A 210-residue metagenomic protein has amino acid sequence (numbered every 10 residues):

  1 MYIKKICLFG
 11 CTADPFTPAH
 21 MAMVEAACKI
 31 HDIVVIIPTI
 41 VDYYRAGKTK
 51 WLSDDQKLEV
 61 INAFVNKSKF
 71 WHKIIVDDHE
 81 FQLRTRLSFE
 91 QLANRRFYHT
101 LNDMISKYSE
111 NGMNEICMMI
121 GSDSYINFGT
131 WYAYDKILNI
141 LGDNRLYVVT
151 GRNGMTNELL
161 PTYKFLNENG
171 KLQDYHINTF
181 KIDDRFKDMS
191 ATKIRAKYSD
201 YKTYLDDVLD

Functional and structural regions predicted by a protein language model:
M1-D210: Nucleotidyltransferase catalytic core that binds NTPs
